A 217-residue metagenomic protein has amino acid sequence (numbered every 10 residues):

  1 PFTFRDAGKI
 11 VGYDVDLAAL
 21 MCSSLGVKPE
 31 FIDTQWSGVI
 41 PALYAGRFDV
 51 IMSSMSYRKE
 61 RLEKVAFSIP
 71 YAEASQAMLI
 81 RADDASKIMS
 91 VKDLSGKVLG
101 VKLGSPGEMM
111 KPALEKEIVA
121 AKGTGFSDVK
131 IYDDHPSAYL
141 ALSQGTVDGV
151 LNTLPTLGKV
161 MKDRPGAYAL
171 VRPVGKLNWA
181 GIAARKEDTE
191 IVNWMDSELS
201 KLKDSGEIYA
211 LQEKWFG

Functional and structural regions predicted by a protein language model:
P1-S54, W194: Extracytoplasmic small-molecule ligand-binding "clamshell" domains of the periplasmic binding protein/Venus flytrap
T3-R5, A18-V27, G107-I131, M161-P165: Ligand-binding cleft/hinge of the Venus flytrap
E30-P41, S86, T124-L140, K176-N178: Short helix-initiation/N-cap motifs at beta->coil->alpha
I32-S37, G46-R58, A74, R81-A82 (+5 more regions): Beta->alpha turn/N-cap motifs
G38, M55-E63, M110-E117, P136 (+1 more regions): A ligand-binding cleft/hinge motif common to bilobed small-molecule-binding domains
E73-I80, L154, G158-S200, G217: Periplasmic-binding protein-like
A82-L99: Flexible hinge/capping segments at coil-to-helix
G107-M110, L199-W215: Periplasmic-binding protein-like
